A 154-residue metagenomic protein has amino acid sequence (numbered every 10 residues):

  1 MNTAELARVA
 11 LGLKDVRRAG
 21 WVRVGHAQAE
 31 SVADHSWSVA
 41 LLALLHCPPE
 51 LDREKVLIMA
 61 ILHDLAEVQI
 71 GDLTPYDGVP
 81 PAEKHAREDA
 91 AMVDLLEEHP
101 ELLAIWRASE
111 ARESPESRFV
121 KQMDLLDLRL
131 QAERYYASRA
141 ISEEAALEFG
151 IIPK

Functional and structural regions predicted by a protein language model:
M1-K154: Alpha-helical, largely C-terminal catalytic domains that coordinate divalent metal ions via clustered Asp/Glu/His
